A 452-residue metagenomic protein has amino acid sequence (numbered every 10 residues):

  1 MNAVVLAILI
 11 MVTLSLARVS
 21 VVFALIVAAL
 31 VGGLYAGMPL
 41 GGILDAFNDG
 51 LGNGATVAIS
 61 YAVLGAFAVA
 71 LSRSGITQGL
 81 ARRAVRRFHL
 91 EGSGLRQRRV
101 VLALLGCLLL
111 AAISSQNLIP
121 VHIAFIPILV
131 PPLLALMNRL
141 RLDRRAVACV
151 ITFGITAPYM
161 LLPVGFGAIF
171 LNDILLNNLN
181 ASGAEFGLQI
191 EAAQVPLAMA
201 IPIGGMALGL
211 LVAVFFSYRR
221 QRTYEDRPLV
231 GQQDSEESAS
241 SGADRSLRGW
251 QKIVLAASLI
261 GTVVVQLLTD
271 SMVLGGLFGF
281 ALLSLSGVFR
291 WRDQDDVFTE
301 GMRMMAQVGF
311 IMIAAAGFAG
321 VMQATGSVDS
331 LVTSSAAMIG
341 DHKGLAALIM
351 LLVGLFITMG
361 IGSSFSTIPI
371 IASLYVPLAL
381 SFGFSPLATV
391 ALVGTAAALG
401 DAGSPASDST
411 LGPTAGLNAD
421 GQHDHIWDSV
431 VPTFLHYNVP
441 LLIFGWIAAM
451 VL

Functional and structural regions predicted by a protein language model:
M1-V4, A55, A124-F125, G204 (+3 more regions): Structural signature of hydrophobic alpha-helical transmembrane segments
M1-V63, M199-G320, H436, P440 (+1 more regions): Hydrophobic transmembrane alpha-helices of multi-pass small-molecule transporters
T13-V19, A111-P120, G154-L162, V264-L268 (+3 more regions): Transmembrane alpha-helix interface/packing and boundary motifs in multi-pass membrane proteins, characterized by
L25-G32, Y61, G65, V100-L108 (+12 more regions): Alpha-helical transmembrane segments of multi-pass membrane proteins, especially transporters and channels
Y35-D45, E91-G94, L136-R145, P163-V164 (+3 more regions): Juxtamembrane membrane-interface segments at transmembrane alpha-helix termini
L40-N138, Q294-L380: Membrane-embedded alpha-helical segments and adjacent helix-loop junctions characteristic of multi-pass solute
L95-S114, L140-A157, G183-V195, K343-I357 (+1 more regions): Alpha-helical transmembrane segments of multi-pass membrane proteins
L134-Q232, T410-L452: Membrane-core helix-loop-helix motifs of multi-pass transport proteins
